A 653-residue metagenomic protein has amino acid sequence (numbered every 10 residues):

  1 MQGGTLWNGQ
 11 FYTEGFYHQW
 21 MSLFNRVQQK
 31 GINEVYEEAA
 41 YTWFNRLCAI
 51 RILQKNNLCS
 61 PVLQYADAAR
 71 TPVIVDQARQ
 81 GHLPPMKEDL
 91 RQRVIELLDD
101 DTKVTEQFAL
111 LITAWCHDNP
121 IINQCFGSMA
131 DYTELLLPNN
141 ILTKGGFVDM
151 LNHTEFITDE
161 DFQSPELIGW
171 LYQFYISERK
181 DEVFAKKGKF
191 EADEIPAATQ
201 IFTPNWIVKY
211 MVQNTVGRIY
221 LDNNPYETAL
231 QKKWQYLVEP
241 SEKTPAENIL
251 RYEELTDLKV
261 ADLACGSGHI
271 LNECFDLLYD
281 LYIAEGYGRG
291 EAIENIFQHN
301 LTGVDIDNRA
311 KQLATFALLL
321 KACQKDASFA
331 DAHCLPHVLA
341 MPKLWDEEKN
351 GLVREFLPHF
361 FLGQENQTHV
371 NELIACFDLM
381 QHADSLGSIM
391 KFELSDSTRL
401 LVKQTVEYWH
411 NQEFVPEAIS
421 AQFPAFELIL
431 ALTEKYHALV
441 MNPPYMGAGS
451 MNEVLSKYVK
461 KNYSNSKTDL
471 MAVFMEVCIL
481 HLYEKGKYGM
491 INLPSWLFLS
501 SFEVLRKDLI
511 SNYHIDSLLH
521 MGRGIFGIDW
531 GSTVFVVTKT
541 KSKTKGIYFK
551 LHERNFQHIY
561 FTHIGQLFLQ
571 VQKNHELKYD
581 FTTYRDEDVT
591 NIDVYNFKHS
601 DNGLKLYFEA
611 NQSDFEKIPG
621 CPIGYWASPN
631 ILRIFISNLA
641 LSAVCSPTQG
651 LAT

Functional and structural regions predicted by a protein language model:
M1-E273, L277, V304-L313, L335-H437 (+2 more regions): Preference for the N-terminal adenyl/adenosyl cofactor-binding alpha/beta module
E38, M211, V304-T315, L320 (+3 more regions): Conserved Class I SAM-dependent methyltransferase catalytic core
K55, S267, N308-A310, K343-D346 (+5 more regions): Conserved nucleotide-binding/hydrolysis micro-motifs of P-loop NTPases
P61-L63, L313-T315, N350, S450-M451 (+2 more regions): A short acidic (Asp/Glu
D100-T105, A317, S328, H333-Y436 (+2 more regions): Polynucleotide-recognition surfaces of large bacterial nucleic-acid defense/processing enzymes
L278-E285: Post-Walker A helix-loop "phosphate-sensing" segment adjacent to the P-loop in P-loop NTPases
G286-Q312: Cysteine-dependent PTP/DSP-like catalytic domain, specifically the C-terminal lobe
M446-K467: Mobile active-site "lid"/loop adjacent to the S-adenosyl-L-methionine
